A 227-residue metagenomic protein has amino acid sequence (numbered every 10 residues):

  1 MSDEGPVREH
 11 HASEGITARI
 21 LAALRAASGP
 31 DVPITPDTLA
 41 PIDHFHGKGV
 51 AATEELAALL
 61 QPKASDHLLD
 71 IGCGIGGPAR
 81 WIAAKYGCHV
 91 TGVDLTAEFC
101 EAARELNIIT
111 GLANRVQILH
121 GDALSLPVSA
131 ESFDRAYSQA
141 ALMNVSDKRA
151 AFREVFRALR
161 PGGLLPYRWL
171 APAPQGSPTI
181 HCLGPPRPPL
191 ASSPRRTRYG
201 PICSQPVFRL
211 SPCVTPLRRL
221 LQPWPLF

Functional and structural regions predicted by a protein language model:
M1-R25: N-terminal auxiliary segments of SAM/dcSAM-dependent transferases
G29, H46-D66: Conserved alpha-helix/loop element of class I SAM-dependent methyltransferases that forms part of the SAM/SAH-binding
H67-S125: Class I SAM-dependent methyltransferase SAM/SAH-binding core
L124-R135: A short acidic, Gly/Pro-enriched loop at the edge of an enzyme's catalytic core that lines a small-molecule cofactor
R135-D147: A short SAM/SAH-binding and catalytic strip from SAM-dependent methyltransferases
R149-L164: A short glycine-rich, Lys/Arg-flanked "PGG" loop and its adjoining helix->strand segment in the class I
L170-L190: Short, glycine-/aromatic-enriched active-site segment of Class I SAM-dependent methyltransferases
P188-F227: Substrate-binding/catalytic lobe of Class I Rossmann-like enzymes that use SAM or dcSAM, i.e., the mid-to-C-terminal
